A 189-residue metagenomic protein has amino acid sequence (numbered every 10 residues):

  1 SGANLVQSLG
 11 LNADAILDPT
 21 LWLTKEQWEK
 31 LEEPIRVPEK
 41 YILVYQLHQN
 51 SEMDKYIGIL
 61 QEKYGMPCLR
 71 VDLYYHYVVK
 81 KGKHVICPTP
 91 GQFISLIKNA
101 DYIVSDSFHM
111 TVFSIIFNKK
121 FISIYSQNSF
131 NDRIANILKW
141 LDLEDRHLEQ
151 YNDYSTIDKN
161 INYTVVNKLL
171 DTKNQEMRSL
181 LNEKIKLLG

Functional and structural regions predicted by a protein language model:
S1-G189: Active-site anion-handling motifs in enzyme catalytic cores
